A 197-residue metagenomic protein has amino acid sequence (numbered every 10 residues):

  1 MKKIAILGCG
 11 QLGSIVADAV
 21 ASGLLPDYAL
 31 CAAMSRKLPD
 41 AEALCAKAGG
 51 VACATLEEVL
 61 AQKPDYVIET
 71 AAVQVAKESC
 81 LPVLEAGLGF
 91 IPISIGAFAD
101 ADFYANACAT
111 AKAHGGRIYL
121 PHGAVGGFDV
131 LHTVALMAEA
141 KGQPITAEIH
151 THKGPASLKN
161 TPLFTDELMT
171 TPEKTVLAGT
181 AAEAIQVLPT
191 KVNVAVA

Functional and structural regions predicted by a protein language model:
M1-A5: Extreme N-terminal starter segment of soluble prokaryotic enzymes
L7, I15, A124-A197: Active-site-lining helix/loop region of Rossmann-like oxidoreductase modules
L12: Hydrophobic/small residue at the entry helix of a nucleotide-binding pocket
L24-C45: NAD(P)-binding Rossmann-fold cofactor-contacting core
A52, G89-I91: A short hydrophobic/small-residue beta-strand
L56-E85, A97-A101: Beta-loop-alpha module in the N-terminal Rossmann-like domain of NAD(P)-dependent dehydrogenases, especially those
E69, P92, I118-H122: General beta-strand structural signal in soluble alpha/beta enzymes
L81, I95-G116: Rossmann-fold NAD(P)-binding glycine/threonine-rich loop
